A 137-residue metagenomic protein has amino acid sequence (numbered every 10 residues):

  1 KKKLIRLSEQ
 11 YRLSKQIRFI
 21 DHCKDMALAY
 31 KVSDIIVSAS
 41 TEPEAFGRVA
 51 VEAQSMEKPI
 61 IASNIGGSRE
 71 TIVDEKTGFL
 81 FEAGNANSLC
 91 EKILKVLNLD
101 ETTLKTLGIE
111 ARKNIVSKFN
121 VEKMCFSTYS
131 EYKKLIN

Functional and structural regions predicted by a protein language model:
K1-K3, S14-C23, A29, F79-L80: Active-site donor-binding acidic/aromatic loop of nucleotide-activated sugar and phosphosugar transferases involved
F19-S33, S55, V73: Short acidic alpha-helix that forms the nucleotide-activated donor recognition element in Leloir-type transferases
A27, A45, A50-S55, R69-E70 (+1 more regions): Short alpha-helical segment that forms part of, or immediately flanks, the ligand-binding pocket in carbohydrate-active
K31-A45, K58: Acidic donor-binding loop of glycosyltransferase active sites
E52-A53, I61, L89: Short hydrophobic faces within alpha-helices
P59-A62, I72: Short hydrophobic beta-strand element within catalytic cores of glycosyltransferases and related nucleotide-activated
D74-E75, F79-A86, K95-E101: Conserved acidic donor-binding segment of nucleotide-sugar-dependent glycosyltransferases
S88, K95, T102-K118, M124-K134: A short, well-ordered alpha-helix in the C-terminal region of glycosyltransferases
